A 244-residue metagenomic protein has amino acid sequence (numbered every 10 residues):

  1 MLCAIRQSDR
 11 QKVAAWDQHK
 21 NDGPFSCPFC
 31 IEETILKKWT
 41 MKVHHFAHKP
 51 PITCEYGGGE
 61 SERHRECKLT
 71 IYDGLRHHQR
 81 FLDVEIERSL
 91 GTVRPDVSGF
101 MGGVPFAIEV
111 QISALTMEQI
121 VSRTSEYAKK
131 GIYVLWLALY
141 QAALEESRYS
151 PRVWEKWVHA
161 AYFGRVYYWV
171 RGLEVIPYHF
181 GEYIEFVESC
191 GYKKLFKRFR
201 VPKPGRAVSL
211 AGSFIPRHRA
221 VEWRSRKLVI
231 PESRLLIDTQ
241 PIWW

Functional and structural regions predicted by a protein language model:
M1-L2, D9, H19-K20, E146-W244: Non-catalytic C-terminal interaction segments of nucleic acid-processing enzymes
M1-L75: N-terminal cysteine/histidine-rich coordination modules
K12, E33, P105, E174-V175: Short, solvent-exposed loop/turn motifs
A14-H19, L36, Y72-A107, L115-Q119 (+1 more regions): Active-site metal-binding core of divalent-cation-utilizing nuclease and nuclease-like domains
Y56-G57, A107-E109: A short, structure-level motif marking secondary-structure boundaries and short turns
G91, P105, Q111-G172: Catalytic cores of nucleic-acid endonucleases
